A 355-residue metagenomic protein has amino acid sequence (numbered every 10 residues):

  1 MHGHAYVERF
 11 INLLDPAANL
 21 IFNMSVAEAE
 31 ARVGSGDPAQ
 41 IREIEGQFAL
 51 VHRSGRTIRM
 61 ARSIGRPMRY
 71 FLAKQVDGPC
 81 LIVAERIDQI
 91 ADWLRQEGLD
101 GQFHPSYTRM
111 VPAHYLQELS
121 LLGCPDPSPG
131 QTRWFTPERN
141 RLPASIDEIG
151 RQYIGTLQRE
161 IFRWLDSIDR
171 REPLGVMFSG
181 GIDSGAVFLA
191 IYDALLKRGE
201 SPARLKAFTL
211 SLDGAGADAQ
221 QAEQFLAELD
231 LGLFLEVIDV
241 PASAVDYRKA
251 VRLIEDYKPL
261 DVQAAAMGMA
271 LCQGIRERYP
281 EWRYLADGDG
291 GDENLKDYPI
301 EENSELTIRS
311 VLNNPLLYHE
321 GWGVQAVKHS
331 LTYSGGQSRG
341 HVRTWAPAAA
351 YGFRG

Functional and structural regions predicted by a protein language model:
M1-I238: Cysteine-centered catalytic environments shared across enzyme families
Y6, M68-F71, Y107, Y115 (+13 more regions): Sequence-level detector for tyrosine residue identity
A29, I90, L94, Y247-L253 (+2 more regions): Generic structural signal of hydrophobic/aromatic residues within well-ordered alpha-helices of folded domains
F71-D77, L195-F208, F234, A265-I275 (+2 more regions): Short, surface-exposed, charge-dense and proline/glycine-enriched linear segments
E118-P129, A242-D261, I300, N313 (+1 more regions): Contiguous hydrophobic segments
L210-I275, Y279, D292-L312: ATP-dependent adenylate-handling ligase core
A270-R354: Active-site adenylate/phosphate-handling loop in enzymes that bind or generate adenylated species
